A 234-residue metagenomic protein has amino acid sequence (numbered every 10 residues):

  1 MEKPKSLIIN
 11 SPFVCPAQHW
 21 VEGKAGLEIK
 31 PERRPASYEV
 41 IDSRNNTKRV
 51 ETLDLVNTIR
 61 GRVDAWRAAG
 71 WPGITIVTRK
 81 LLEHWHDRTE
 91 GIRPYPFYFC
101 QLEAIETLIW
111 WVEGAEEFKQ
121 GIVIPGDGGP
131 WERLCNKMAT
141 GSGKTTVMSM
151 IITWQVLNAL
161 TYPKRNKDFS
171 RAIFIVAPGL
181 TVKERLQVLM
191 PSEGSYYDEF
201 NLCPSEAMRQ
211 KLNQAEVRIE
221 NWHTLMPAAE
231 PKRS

Functional and structural regions predicted by a protein language model:
M1-S234: RecA-like P-loop NTPase motor core of helicase/translocase proteins
